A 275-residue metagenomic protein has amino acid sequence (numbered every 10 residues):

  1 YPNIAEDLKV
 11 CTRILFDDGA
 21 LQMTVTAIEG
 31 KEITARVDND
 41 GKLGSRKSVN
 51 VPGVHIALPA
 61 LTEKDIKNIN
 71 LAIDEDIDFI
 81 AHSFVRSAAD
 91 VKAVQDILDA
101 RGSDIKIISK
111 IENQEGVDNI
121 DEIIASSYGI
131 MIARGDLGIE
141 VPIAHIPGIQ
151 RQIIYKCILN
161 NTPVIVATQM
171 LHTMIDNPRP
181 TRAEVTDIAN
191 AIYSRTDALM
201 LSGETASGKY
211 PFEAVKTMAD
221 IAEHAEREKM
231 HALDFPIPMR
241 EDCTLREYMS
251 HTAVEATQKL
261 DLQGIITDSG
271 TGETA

Functional and structural regions predicted by a protein language model:
Y1-A275: Non-catalytic helical/linker scaffolds that mediate oligomerization, partner binding, and domain coupling around large
